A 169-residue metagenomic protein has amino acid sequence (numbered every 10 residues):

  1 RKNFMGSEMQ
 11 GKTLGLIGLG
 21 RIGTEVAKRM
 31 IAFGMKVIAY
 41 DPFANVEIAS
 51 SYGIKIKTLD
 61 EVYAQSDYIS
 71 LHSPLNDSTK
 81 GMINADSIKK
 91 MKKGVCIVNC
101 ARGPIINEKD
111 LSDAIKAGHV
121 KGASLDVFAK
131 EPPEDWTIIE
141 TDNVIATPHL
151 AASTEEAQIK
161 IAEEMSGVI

Functional and structural regions predicted by a protein language model:
K2-K93: Rossmann-like dinucleotide/phosphate-binding beta-alpha-beta segment
G94-I169: Rossmann-like dinucleotide-binding domain for NAD(H)/NADP(H)
